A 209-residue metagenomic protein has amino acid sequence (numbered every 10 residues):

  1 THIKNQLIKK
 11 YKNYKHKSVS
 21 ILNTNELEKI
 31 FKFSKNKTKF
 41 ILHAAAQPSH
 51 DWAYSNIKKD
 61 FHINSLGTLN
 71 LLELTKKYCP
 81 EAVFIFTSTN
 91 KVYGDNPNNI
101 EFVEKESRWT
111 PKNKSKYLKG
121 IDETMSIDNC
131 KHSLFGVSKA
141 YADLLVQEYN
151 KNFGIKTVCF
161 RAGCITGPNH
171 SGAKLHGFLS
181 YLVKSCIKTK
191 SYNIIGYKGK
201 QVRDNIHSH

Functional and structural regions predicted by a protein language model:
T1-G163: N-terminal Rossmann-like NAD(P)+-binding domain of SDR-like oxidoreductases, especially those catalyzing
F31-K32, G172-A173, H207-H209: Surface-exposed beta-strand edges and their flanking turn/coil or helix-capping segments
A53-Y54, K119-S133, T157-S171, Y181-I206: A conserved pocket-lining segment of Rossmann-fold NAD(P)-dependent short-chain dehydrogenase/reductase
T87, G177, Q201: A conserved catalytic-core signature of glycosyltransferases
N99-I100, G172-Y181: A glycine/serine/threonine-rich, flexible loop-to-helix segment that serves as the NAD(P) cofactor-binding "lid"
T110-P111, L179, V183: Cytosolic eukaryotic protein kinase-like domains
